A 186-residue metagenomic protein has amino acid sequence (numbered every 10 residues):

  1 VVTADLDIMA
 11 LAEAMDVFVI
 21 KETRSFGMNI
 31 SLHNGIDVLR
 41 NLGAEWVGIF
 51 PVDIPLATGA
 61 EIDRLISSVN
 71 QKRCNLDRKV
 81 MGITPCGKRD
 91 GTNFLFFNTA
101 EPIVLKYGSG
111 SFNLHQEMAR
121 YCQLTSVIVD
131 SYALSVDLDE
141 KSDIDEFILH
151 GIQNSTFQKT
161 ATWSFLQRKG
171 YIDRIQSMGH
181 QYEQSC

Functional and structural regions predicted by a protein language model:
V1-D5: Short beta-strand/loop segment that forms part of the nucleotide-sugar
L11-W46: Short phosphate-binding loop-to-helix
R24, V52-I54: Short acidic donor-binding/metal-coordinating loop in glycosyltransferase active sites
G48-F50: Short aromatic-hydrophobic micro-motifs that form the base-stacking/packing surface for donor nucleotide recognition
A57-K88: Conserved donor-nucleotide/metal-binding helix-loop-beta segment in metal-dependent transferases, i.e., the alpha-helix
I83, F94-F96, F165: Conserved hydrophobic/aromatic beta-strand scaffold that supports enzyme active sites
F97-A119, H180: Short, glycine-/small-residue-rich phosphate/pyrophosphate-handling segment
E117-C186: Conserved alpha/beta core of the MobA/IspD/sugar-nucleotide pyrophosphorylase nucleotidyltransferase superfamily
